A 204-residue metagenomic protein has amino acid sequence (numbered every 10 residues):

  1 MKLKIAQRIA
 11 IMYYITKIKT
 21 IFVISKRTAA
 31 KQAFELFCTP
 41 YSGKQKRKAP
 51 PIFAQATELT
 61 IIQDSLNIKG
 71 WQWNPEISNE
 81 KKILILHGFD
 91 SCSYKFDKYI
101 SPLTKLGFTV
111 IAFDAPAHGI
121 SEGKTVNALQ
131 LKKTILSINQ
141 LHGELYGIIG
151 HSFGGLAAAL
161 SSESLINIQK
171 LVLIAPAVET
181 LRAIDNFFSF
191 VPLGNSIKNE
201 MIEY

Functional and structural regions predicted by a protein language model:
K4-T60: An N-terminal hydrophobic leader/cap segment in hydrolases
E58-N74: A short loop-to-beta-strand scaffold at the N-terminal edge of the catalytic core in hydrolase folds
H87-S91: Active-site glycine-rich loops that stabilize anionic/oxyanionic intermediates across multiple enzyme folds
S93, I100-E122: Conserved alpha/beta-hydrolase
G123-G147: Alpha/beta-hydrolase active-site loop
G147-I148, L171: Conserved alpha/beta-hydrolase fold motif
I149-A158: Gly/Ala-rich beta-loop-alpha elbow adjacent to hydrolase catalytic centers
L165-Y204: Hydrolase active-site cap/lid region
